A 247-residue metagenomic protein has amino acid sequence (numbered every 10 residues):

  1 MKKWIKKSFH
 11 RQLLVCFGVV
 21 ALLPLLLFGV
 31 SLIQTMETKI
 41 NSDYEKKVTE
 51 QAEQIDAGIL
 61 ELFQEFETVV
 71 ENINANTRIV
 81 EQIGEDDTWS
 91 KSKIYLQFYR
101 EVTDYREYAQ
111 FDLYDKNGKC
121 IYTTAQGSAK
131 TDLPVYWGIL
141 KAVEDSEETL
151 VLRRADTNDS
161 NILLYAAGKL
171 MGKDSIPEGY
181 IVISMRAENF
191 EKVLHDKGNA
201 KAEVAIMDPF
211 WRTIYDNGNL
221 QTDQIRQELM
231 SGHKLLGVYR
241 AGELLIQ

Functional and structural regions predicted by a protein language model:
M1-K7, K46-K47, L150-R154, E191-K192 (+1 more regions): N-terminal sensory and localization modules of signal-transduction and trafficking proteins
K3-T38, S42: Extreme N-terminal signal-anchor transmembrane helix of membrane signaling/transducer proteins, especially in bacteria
E45, T49, K91-R100, A187 (+1 more regions): Short amphipathic alpha-helical segments
T49, E53, L60-Y95, Y114-G127: Extracellular/periplasmic ligand-binding regions of membrane signal-transduction receptors
L62-I73, R100-C120, E148, V182 (+2 more regions): Short N-terminal helix-loop-first-beta-strand/juxtamembrane motif that initiates sensory/input modules
T88-F98, A125-D156, A200-E203, D216-E243: Extracytoplasmic/periplasmic sensor domains and loops in membrane signaling proteins
T103-M185, V193: Extracytoplasmic/periplasmic ligand-binding sensor regions of membrane-associated signaling proteins
G168-K169, E188, Y239, Q247: Output-coupling edge of small sensory domains
